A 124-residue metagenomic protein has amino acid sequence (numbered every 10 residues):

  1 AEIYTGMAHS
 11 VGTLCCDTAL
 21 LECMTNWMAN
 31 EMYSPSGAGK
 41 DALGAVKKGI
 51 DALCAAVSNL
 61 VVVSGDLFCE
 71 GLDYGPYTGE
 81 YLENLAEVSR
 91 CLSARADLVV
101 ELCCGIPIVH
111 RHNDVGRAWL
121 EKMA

Functional and structural regions predicted by a protein language model:
A1-L21, M28-E31, K40: Conserved nucleotide-sensing/catalytic segment adjacent to the nucleotide-binding pocket in NTP-handling enzymes
N26-A124: Replace "adjacent to P-loop NTPase cores in ATP/GTP-dependent enzymes" with "adjacent to NTP-binding cores
